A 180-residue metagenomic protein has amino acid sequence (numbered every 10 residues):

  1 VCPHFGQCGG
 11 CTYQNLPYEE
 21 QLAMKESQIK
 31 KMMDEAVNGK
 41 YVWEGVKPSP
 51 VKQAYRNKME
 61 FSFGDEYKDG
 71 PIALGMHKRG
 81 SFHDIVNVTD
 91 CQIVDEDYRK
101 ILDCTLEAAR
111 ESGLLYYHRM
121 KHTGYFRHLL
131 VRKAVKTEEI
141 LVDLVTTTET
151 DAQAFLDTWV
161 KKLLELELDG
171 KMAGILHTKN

Functional and structural regions predicted by a protein language model:
V1-N180: Accessory RNA-recognition modules of RNA-modification enzymes
